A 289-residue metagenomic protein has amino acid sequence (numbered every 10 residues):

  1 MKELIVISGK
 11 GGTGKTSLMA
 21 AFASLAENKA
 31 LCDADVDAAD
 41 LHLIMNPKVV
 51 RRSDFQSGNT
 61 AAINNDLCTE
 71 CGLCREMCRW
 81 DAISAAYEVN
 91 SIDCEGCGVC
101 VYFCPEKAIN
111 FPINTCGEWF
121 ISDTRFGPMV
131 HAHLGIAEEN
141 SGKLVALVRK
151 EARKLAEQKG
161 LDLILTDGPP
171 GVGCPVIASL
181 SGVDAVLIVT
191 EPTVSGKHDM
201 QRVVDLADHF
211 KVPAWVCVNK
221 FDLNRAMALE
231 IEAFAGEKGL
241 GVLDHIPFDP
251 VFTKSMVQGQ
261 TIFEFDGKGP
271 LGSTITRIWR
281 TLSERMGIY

Functional and structural regions predicted by a protein language model:
M1-A26: Walker A (P-loop) phosphate-binding motif
K29-H42, I113-E118: Short beta-strand-centered segment that lines the nucleotide-binding/catalytic pocket of NTP-utilizing
D35, L134-I136, N140, R149-V176: Switch II (G3) loop of P-loop NTPases
V36-A38, G171, T193-S195, F221-R225 (+1 more regions): Conserved nucleotide-binding/hydrolysis micro-motifs of P-loop NTPases
A39-S57, I121-D123: P-loop NTPase switch/communication element
L73-N90, V99-T115: Iron-sulfur cluster-binding cysteine motifs and their immediate structural context in ferredoxin-like electron-transfer
G173-V194: Inter-motif core of Ras-like GTPase G domains
L206-Y289: C-terminal lobe/tail of nucleotide-utilizing enzymes
